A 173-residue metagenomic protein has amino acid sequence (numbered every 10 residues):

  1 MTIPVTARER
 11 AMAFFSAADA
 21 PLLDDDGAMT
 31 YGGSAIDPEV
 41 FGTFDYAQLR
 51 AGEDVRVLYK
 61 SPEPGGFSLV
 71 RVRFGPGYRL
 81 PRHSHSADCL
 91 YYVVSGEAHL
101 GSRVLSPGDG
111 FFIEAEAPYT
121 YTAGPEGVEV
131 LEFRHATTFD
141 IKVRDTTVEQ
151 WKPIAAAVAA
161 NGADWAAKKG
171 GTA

Functional and structural regions predicted by a protein language model:
M1-G66, V148-Q150, A156-A173: A short, N-terminal "cap"/entry segment at the start of jelly-roll beta-barrel domains of the cupin/DSBH fold
D54, S68-V70, A87-C89: A generic structural signal for short beta-strands and their flanking turns/coil linkers
K60-S61, V70-V72, R79-H85, G101-R103 (+1 more regions): Short histidine-centered beta-strand/loop micro-motifs that create catalytic or ligand/metal-coordination sites
R71, L90, F112, P125-R144: A short hydrophobic beta-strand segment most commonly corresponding to one strand of the jelly-roll/cupin
P76, H85-L100: Glycine- and acidic-residue-biased ligand/ion/polar-headgroup-sensing regions
A87-C89, D145-W151: Short intrinsically disordered coil segments
L100-T120: Short acidic-glycine-tyrosine-enriched beta hairpin
